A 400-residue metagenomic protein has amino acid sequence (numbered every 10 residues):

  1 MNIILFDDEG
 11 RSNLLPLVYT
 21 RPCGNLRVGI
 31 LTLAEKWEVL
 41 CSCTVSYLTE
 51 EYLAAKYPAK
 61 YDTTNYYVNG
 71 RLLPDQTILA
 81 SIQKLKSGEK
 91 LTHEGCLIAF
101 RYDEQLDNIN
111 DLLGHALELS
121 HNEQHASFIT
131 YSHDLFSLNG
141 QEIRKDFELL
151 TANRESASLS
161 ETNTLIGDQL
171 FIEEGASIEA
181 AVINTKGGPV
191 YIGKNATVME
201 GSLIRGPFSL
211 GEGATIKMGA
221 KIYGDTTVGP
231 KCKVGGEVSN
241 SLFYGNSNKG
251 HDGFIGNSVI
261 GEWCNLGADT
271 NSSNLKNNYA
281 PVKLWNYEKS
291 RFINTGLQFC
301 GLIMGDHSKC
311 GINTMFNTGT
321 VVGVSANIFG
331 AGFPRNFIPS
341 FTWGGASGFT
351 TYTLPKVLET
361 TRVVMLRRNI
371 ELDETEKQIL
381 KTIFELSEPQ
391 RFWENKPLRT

Functional and structural regions predicted by a protein language model:
M1-Q169, G175, A331-P334, S340-T400: Terminal amphipathic alpha-helical/low-complexity segments used for targeting or macromolecular assembly
L5-E9, N110-D111, K186, I204-R205 (+3 more regions): Short, flexible segments with low predicted structural confidence
G10-N13, N25, M218-G219, K231-L398: Glycine-rich hexapeptide-repeat left-handed beta-helix
L14-V18, N110-Q124, N153, A157 (+12 more regions): Generic alpha-helix detector with strongest preference for long hydrophobic helices that associate with membranes
T64, A180, S325: Conserved beta-strand and immediately adjacent loop positions that scaffold enzyme active sites
L97-I98, N184, F316: Short, charged beta-turn/beta-strand-edge "cap" motif at the junction between a beta-strand and an adjacent loop
R154-G261, N277, I303, V321: Extended beta-solenoid/beta-helix repeat architectures
